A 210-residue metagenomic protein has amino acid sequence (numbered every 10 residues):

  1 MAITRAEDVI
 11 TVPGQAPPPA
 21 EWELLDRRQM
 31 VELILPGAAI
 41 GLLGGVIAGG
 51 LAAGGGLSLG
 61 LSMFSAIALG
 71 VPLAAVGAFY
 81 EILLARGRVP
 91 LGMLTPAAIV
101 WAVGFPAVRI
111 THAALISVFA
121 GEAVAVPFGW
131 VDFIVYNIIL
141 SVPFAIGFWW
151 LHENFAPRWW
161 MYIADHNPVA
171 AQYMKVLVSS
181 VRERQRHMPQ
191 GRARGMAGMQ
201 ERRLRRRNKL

Functional and structural regions predicted by a protein language model:
A2-L210: Juxtamembrane/disordered regions of integral membrane proteins
